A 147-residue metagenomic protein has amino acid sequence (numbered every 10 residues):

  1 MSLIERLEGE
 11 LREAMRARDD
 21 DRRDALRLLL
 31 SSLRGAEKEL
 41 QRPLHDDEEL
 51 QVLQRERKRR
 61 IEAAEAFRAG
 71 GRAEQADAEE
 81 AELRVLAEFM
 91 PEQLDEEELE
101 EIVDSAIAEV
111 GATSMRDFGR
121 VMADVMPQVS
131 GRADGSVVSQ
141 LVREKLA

Functional and structural regions predicted by a protein language model:
M1-A147: Charged, compositionally biased, marginally structured helical/coil segments
